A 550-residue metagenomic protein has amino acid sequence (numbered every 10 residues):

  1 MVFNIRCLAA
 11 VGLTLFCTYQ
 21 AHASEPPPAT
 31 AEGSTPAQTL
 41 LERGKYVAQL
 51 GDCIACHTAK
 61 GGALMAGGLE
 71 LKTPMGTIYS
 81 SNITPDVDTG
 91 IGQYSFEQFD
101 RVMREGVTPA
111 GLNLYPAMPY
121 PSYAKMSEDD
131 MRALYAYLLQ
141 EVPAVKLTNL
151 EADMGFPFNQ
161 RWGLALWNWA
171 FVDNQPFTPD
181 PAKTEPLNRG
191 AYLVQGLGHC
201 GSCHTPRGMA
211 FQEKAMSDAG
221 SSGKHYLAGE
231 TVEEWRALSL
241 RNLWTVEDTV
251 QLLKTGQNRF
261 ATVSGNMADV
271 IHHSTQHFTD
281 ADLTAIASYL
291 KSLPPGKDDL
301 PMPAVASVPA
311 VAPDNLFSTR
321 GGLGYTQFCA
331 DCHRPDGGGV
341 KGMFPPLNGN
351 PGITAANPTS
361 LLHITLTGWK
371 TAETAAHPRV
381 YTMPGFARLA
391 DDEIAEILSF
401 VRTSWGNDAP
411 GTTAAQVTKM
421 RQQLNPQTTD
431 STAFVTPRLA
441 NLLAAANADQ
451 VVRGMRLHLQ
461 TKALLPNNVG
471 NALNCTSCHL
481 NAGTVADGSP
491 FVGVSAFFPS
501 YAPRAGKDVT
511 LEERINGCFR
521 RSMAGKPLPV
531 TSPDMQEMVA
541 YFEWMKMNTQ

Functional and structural regions predicted by a protein language model:
M1-A9: Bacterial N-terminal signal peptides that target proteins for export
L8-T18: Bacterial N-terminal signal peptides
A21-A23: Boundary at the C-terminal end of the N-terminal hydrophobic targeting segment
P28-T39, N149-A182, A287-L323, V417-S431: Intrinsic disorder/low-complexity detector
A37-T58, L64-K72, N168, T178-G208 (+6 more regions): Sequence/structural segment immediately N-terminal to covalent heme-attachment motifs in c-type and related
Q38, A191, S202, G208 (+5 more regions): Extended non-catalytic domains of envelope/secretory-pathway proteins
T77-Q93, Q98, R104-D129, L150-E151 (+8 more regions): Axial heme c-ligation environment in periplasmic c-type cytochrome domains
E97, R101-P116, Y120-L193, L197 (+5 more regions): Hydrophobic, ordered structural segments
